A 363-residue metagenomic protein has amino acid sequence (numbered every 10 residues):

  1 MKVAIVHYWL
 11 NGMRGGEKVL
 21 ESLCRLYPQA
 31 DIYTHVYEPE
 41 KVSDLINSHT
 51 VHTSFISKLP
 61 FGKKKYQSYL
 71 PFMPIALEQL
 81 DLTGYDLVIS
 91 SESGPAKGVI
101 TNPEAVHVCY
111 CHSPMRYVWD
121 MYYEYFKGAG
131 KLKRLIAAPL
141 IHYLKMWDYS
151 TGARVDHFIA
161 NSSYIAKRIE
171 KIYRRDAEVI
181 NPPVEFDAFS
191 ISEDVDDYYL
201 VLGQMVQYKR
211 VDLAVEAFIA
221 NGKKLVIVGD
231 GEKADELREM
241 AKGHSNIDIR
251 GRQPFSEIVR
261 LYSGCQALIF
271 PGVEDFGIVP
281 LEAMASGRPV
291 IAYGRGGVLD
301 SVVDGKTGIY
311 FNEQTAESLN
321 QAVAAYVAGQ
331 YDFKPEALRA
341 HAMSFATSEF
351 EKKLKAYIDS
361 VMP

Functional and structural regions predicted by a protein language model:
Q29-K97: Active-site donor-binding segments of glycosyltransferases and PAPS-dependent sulfotransferases
G130-F158, A166: Membrane-proximal helix-turn-helix segments that form the acceptor-binding/catalytic region of lipid-linked
V184-F186, S190-V226: Conserved donor-binding/catalytic core segment of Leloir-type glycosyltransferases
D235-V259: Nucleotide-activated donor-binding/catalytic signature segment of Leloir-type glycosyltransferases, i.e., the conserved
S263-D275, R288: Acidic donor-binding loop of glycosyltransferase active sites
I269, P289-G294, V302: Short hydrophobic beta-strand element within catalytic cores of glycosyltransferases and related nucleotide-activated
D304-G305, I309-A316, A324-Y331: Conserved acidic donor-binding segment of nucleotide-sugar-dependent glycosyltransferases
Q314-E317, Y331-V361: A charged, aromatic-enriched C-terminal amphipathic alpha-helix characteristic of glycosyltransferases across folds
